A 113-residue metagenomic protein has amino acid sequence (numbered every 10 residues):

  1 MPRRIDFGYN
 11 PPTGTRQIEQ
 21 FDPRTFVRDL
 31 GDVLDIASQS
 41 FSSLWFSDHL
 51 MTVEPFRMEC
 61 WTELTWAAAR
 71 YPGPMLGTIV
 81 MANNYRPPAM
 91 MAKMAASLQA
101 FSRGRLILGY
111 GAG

Functional and structural regions predicted by a protein language model:
M1-R70, P74: N-terminal beta1-alpha1-beta2 module of alpha/beta enzyme domains
P2-T25, N84-G113: Flexible, glycine-rich active-site loops centered on histidine and acidic residues that chelate a metal or position
L44, L76, L106-L108: Hydrophobic residues within beta-strands of alpha/beta enzymes
S47, I79, G109-G111: Structural motif
A68-M75, S97-R103: Short, charge-rich binding segments
A69, M75-P87: Structural motif corresponding to the early beta-alpha repeats
